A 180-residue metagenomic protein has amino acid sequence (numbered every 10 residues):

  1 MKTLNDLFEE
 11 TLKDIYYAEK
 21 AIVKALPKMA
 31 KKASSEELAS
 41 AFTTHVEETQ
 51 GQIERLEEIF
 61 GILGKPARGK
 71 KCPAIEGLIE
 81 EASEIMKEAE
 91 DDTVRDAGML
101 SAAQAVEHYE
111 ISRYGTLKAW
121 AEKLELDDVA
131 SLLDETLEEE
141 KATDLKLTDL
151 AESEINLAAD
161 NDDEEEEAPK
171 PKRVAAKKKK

Functional and structural regions predicted by a protein language model:
M1-K180: Amphipathic alpha-helical hairpins
